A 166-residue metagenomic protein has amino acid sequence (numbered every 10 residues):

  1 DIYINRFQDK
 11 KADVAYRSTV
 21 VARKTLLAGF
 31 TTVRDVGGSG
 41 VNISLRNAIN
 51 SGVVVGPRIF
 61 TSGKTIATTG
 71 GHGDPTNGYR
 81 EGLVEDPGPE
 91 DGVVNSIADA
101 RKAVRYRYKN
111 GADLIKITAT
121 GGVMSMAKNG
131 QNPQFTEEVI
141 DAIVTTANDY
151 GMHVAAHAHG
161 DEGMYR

Functional and structural regions predicted by a protein language model:
D1-S51, T69-T76, E138, E162-G163: Metal-associated gating/positioning segment near the N- to mid-region
D1-Y3, R23-L26, E81-V84, T120-M124 (+2 more regions): A short alpha-helix capping/helix-coil boundary motif
Y3-Y16, G78-K102, H153-H159: Active-site mouth loops of central-metabolism enzymes
N5-Q8, F30-T31, P87-P89, A127-G130 (+1 more regions): A short, structure-level motif marking secondary-structure boundaries and short turns
T19-N42, V55-T65, A112-S125, H153: Divalent metal-dependent hydrolysis catalytic cores, especially in the metallo-beta-lactamase
V33-G37, G92-S96, N132-F135: Catalytic cores of large soluble enzymes that bind and process phosphate-bearing ligands
N47, S51-D74, E90-R101: N-terminal carbohydrate-binding accessory modules
D99-R166: Histidine/acidic residue-rich metal-binding segments in metalloenzymes
